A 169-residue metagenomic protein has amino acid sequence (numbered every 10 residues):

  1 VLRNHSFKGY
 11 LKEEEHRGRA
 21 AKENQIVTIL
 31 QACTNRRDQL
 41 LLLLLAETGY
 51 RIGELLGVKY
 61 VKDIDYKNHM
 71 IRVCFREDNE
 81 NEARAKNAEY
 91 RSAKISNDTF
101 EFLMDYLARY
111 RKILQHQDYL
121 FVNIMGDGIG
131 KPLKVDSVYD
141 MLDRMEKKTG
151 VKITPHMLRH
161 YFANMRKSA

Functional and structural regions predicted by a protein language model:
V1-V27, M125-I129: Flexible interdomain linker/hinge and immediately adjacent N-terminus of the catalytic tyrosine-recombinase domain
G18, K22, C33-T34, L44 (+3 more regions): Residue-level marker of regulatory loop/turn positions in helix-turn-helix DNA-binding domains and in histidine
A21-I52: Basic, Lys/Arg- and aromatic-enriched nucleic-acid-binding interface segment
I26, R37-Q39, V135, Y139 (+1 more regions): Short, leucine-enriched amphipathic alpha-helices that occur as contiguous helical runs
R37, R51-I52, R91, M104 (+2 more regions): Short, cationic motifs built from Arg/Lys/His that form the positively charged side of catalytic pockets
G57-E101: Conserved tyrosine-mediated DNA breakage-rejoining catalytic core shared by Y-recombinases
S96-V151: Active-site/catalytic core of tyrosine-dependent DNA strand-transfer enzymes
Y139-A169: Short, basic (Lys/Arg/His-rich) helix/loop patches that form interaction surfaces in the mid-to-C-terminal regions
